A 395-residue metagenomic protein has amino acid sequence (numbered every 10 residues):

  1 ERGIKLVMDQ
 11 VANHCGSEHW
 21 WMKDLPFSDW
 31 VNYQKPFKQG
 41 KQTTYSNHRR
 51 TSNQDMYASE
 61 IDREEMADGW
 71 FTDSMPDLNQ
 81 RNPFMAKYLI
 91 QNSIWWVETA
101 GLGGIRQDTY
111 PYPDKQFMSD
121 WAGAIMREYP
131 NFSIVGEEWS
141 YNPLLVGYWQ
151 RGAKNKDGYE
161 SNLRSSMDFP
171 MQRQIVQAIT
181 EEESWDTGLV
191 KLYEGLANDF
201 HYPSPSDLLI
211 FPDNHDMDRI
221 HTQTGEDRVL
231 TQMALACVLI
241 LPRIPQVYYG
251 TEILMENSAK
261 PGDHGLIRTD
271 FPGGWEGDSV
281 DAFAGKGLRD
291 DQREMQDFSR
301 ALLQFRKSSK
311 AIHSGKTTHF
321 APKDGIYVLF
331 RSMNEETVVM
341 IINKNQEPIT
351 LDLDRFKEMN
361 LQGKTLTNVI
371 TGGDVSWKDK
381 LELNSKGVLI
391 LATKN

Functional and structural regions predicted by a protein language model:
E1-A100, M118-R127, L144-L145, G158 (+2 more regions): Substrate-binding/active-site clefts of carbohydrate-active enzymes
L6-M8, I105, I134-G136, I210 (+1 more regions): Hydrophobic faces of well-ordered beta-strands that scaffold small-molecule active sites in alpha/beta enzyme cores
N13-H14, M22-K23, F27, N92-I94 (+10 more regions): Active-site-proximal helices and loops of the catalytic beta/alpha 8
V238, P242-E256: Substrate-binding cleft of secreted/luminal carbohydrate-active enzymes
G315-E335: Surface beta-strand/loop "capping" patches
I341-N345: Asparagine-centered strand-capping/turn motif at beta-strand->loop junctions
F356-T371: Solvent-exposed beta-hairpin/edge-strand motifs
W377-N395: C-terminal beta-strand-rich structural cap/linker in extracellular carbohydrate-active enzymes
